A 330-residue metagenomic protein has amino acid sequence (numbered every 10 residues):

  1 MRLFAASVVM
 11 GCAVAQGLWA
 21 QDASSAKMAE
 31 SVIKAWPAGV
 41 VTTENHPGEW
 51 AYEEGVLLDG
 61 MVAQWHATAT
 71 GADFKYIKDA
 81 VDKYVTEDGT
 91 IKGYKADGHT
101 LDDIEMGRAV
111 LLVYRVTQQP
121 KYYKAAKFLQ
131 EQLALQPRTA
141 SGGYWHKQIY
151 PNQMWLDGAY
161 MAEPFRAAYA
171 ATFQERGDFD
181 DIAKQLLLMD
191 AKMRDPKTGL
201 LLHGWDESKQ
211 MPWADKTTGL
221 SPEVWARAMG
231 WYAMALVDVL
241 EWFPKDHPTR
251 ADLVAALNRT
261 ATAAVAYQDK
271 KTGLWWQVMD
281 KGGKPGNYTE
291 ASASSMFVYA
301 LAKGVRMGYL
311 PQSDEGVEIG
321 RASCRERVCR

Functional and structural regions predicted by a protein language model:
A5-G17: Bacterial N-terminal signal peptides
Q21-G55, Q64-G107, V113-F128, G286-Y299 (+1 more regions): CBM-like carbohydrate-recognition segments
D22-V41, K75-G93, K124-G143, R176-W205 (+3 more regions): Long, well-ordered core segments of solenoidal/helical folds
V41-G48, D59-V62, T100-Y114, Y144-G158 (+3 more regions): Carbohydrate-binding/catalytic loop surfaces
G55, V62-T70, V110-V116, N152-K184 (+2 more regions): Aromatic (Trp/Tyr) and acidic
W231-G282: Oxyanion-binding "anion nests"
